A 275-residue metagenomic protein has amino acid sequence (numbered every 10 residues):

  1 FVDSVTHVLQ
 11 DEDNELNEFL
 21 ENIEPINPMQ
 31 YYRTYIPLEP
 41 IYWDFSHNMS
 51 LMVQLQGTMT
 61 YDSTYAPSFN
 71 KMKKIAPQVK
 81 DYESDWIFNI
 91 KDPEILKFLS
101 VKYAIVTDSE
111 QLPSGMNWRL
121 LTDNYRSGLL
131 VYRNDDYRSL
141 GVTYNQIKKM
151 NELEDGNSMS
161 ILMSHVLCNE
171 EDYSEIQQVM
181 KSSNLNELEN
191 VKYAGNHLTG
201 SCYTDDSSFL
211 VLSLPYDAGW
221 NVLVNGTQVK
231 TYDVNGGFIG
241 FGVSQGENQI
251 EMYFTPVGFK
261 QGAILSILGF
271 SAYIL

Functional and structural regions predicted by a protein language model:
F1-N184, H197-T199, V211: Conserved luminal/periplasmic juxtamembrane motif of membrane-embedded glycan-processing enzymes
H165-L275: Active-site-proximal, structured, solvent-exposed surfaces of multi-pass membrane proteins that position macromolecular
